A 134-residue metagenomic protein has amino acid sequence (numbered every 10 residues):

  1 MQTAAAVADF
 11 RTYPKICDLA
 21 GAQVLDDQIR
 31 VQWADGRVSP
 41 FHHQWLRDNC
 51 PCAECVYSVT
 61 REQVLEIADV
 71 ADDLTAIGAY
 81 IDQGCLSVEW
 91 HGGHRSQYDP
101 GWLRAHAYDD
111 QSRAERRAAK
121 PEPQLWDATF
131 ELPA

Functional and structural regions predicted by a protein language model:
M1-A134: Motif-centric detector for short Cys/His coordination patterns
